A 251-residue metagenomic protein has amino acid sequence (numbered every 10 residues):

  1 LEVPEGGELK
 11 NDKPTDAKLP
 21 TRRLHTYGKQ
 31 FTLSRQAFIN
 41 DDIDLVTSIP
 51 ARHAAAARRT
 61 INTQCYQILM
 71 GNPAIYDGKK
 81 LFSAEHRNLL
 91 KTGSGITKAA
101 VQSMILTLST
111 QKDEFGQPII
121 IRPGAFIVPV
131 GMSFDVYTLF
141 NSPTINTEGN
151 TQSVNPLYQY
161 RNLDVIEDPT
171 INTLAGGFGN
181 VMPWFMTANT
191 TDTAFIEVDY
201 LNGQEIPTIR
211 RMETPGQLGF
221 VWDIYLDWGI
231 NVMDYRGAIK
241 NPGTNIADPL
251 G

Functional and structural regions predicted by a protein language model:
L1-Y27: Assembly/oligomerization interface modules of large self-assembling protein complexes
T21-T26, A37-F38, L45, P118 (+1 more regions): Residue-level preference for alpha-helix termini and adjacent loops
L24-G28, I121, Q217: Short, solvent-exposed loop/turn segments at the edges of secondary structure
K29, L33-S48, R52-Q111: Alpha-helical scaffold segments that mediate packing/assembly in large oligomeric complexes
G71-A74, R122-P129: A glycine-rich phosphate-binding loop feature that marks nucleotide/adenosyl-phosphate handling sites
A84-T110, G124-A125, G131-G251: Sequence/fold signature of self-assembling virion shell proteins
E114, I119-P123: Short gly/pro-enriched beta-turn/loop segments at secondary-structure junctions
